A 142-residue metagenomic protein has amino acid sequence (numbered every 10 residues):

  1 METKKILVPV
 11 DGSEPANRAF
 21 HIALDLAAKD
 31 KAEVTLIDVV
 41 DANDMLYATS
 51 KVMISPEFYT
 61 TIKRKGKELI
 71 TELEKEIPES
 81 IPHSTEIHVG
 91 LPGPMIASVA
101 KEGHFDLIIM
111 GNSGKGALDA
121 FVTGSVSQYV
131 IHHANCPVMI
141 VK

Functional and structural regions predicted by a protein language model:
M1, K75-I108: Structural beta-alpha unit
E2-M53: Small/aliphatic-rich secondary-structure junction motif
D11, G90, N112-K115: Histidine-centered beta-alpha loop that forms part of the nucleotide-sugar donor binding/catalytic region in diverse
D25-A28, K75, K101, H132: Solvent-exposed polar/charged
T35-I37, S84-H88, M139: General small-molecule cofactor/ligand-binding pocket signal
N43-D44, M95, A117: Generic structural signal for helix capping and beta-alpha/helix-loop junctions
I54-E68: A short acidic, glycine-rich active-site loop that binds or catalyzes chemistry on phosphate/adenosine moieties
S98-K142: Gly/Ser-rich helix-loop-strand patches that form or flank binding pockets for ribonucleotide-derived cofactors
